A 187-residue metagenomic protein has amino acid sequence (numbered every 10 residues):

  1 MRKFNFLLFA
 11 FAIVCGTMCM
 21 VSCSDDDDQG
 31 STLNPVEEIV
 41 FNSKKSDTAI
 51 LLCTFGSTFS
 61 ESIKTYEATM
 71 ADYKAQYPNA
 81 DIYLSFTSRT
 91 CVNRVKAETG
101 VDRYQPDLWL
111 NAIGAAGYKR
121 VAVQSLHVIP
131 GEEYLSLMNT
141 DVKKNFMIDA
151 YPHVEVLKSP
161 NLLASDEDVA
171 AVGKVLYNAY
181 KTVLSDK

Functional and structural regions predicted by a protein language model:
M1-F9: Bacterial N-terminal signal peptides that target proteins for export
F9-T17: Hydrophobic helical h-region of N-terminal Sec-dependent signal peptides in bacterial secretory/periplasmic proteins
M18-S22: C-terminal motif of bacterial Sec signal peptides marking the signal peptidase cleavage site
S24-K187: Active-site-proximal alpha-helix that buttresses catalytic centers in soluble enzyme cores
